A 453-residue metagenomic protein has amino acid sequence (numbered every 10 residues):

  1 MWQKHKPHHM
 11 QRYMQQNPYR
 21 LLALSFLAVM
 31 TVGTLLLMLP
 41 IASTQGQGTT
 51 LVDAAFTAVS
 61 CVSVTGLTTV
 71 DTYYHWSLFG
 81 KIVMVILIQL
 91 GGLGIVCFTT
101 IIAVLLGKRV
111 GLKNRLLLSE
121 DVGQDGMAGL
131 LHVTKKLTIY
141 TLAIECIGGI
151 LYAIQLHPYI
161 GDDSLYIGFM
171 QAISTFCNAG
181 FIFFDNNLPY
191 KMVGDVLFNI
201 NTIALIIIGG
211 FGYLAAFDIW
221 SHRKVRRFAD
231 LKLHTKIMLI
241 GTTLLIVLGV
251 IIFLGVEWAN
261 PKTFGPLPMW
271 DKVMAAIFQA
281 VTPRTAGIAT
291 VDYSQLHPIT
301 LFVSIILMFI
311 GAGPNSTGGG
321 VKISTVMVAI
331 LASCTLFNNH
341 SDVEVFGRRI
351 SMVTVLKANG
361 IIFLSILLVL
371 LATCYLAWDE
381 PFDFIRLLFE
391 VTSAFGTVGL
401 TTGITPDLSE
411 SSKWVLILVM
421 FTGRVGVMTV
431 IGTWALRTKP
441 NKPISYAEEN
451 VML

Functional and structural regions predicted by a protein language model:
M1-L453: Membrane-proximal intracellular helices of multi-pass ion channels
